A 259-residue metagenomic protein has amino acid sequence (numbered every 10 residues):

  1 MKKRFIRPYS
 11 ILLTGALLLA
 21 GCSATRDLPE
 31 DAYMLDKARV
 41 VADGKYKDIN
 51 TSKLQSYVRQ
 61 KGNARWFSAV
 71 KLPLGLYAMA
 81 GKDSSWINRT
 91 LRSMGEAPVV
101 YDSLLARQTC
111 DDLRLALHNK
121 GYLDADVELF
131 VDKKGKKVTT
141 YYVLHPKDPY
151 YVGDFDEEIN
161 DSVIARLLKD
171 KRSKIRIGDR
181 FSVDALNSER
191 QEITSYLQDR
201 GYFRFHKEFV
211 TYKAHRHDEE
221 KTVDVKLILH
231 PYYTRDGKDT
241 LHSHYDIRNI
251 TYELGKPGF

Functional and structural regions predicted by a protein language model:
K2, S23-F259: Interaction-mediating elements
K2-I11: Bacterial N-terminal signal peptides that target proteins for export
I11-L12, L186: Alpha-helical interaction segments
L19-G21: C-terminal motif of bacterial Sec signal peptides marking the signal peptidase cleavage site
